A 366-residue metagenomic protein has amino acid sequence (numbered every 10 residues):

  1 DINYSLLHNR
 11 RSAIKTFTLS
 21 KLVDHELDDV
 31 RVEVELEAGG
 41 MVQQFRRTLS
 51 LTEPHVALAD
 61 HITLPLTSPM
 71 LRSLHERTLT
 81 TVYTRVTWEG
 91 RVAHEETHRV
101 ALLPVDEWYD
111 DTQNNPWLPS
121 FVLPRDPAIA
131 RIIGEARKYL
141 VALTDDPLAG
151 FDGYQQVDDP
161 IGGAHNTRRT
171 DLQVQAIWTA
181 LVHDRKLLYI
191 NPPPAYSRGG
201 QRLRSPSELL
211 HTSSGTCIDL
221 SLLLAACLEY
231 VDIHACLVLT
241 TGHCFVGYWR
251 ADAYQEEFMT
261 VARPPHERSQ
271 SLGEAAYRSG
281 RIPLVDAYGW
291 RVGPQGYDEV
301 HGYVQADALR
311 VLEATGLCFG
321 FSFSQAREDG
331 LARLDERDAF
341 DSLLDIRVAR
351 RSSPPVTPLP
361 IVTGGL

Functional and structural regions predicted by a protein language model:
D1-S12, G39: Low-complexity, acidic Ser/Thr/Pro/Gly-rich terminal tails and inter-domain linkers that flank the onset of structured
N9-T16, T78-T81: Short, solvent-exposed loop/turn segments enriched in Ser/Thr/Gly
F17-D24: Asparagine-centered strand-capping/turn motif at beta-strand->loop junctions
D24-V30, A93: Short acidic/proline- and small/hydrophobic-mixed sequence motifs that coincide with surface turns and coil-to-beta
E33-L79, W88-V92: Intrinsically disordered, low-complexity Pro/Gly/Ser/Thr-rich segments with frequent PxxP/GP/PP motifs and embedded
G90-R125: Short beta-strand elements
A128-H211: Secondary-structure boundary elements
G215-F340: Hydrophobic/aromatic-rich core segments of domains that either
